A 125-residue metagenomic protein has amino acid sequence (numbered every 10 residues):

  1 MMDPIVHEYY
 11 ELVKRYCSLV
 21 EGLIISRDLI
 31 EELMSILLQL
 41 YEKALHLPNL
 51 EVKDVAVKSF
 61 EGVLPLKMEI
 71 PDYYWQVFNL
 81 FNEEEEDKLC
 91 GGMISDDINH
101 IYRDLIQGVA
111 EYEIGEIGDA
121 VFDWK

Functional and structural regions predicted by a protein language model:
M1-G22, P71-E83, K88-I94: Generic detector of solvent-exposed, compositionally biased contiguous segments
M1-M2, I30, V63-D72, N99: Phosphate-binding glycine-rich loops and adjacent basic patches that engage nucleotide phosphates, nucleic-acid
M2-E61: N-terminal interaction modules that seed assembly of large macromolecular complexes
V6, L64-P65, I114: Alpha-helical interaction segments
S18-E21, I25, E42, M68-P71 (+3 more regions): Generic surface-pattern signal
M34-Y41, K67, S95, N99-Y102 (+1 more regions): Generic structural concept
L45-E85: Heme-based O2/NO sensor domains and their adjacent alpha-helical segments, primarily globin folds but also including
Y73-K125: Amphipathic protein-protein interaction modules
